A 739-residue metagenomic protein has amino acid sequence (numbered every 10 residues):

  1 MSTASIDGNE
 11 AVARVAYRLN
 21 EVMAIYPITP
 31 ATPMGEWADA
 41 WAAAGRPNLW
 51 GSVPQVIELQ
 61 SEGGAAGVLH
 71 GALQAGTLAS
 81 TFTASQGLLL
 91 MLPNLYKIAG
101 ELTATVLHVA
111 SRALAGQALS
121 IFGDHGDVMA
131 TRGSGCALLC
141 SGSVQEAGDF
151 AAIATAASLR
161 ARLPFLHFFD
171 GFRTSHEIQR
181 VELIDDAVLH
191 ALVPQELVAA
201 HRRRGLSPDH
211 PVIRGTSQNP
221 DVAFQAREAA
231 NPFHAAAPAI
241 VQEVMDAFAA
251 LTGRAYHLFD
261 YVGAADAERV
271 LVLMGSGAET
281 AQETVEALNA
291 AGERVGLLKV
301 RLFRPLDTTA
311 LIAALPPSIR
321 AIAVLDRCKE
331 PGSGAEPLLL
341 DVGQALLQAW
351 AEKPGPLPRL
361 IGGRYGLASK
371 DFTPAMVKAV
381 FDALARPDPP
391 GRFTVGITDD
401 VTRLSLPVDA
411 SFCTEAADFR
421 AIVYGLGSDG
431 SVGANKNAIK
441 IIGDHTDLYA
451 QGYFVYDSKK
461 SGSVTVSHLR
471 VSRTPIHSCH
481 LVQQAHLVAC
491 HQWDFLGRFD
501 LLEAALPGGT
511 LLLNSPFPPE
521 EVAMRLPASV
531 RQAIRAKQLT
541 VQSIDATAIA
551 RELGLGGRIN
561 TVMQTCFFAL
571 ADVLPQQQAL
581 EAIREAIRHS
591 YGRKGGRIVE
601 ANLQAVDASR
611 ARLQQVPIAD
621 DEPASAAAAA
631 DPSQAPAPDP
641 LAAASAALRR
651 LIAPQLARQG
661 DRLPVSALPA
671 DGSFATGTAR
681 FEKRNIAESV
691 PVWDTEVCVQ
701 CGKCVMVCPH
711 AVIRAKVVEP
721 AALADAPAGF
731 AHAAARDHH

Functional and structural regions predicted by a protein language model:
M1-A130, G135, A152, P389-G391 (+4 more regions): Thiamine diphosphate
S2-S5, P305-A310, A321, L325-E336 (+3 more regions): Active-site cofactor/cluster-binding pocket
S5-A11, D246-R269, Q282, L404-D418 (+2 more regions): Glycine-/acidic-rich phosphate or pyrophosphate-binding loops and their flanking alpha/beta elements
V22-E58, L251-T252, A265-D266, V270-R301 (+2 more regions): Anionic-ligand anchoring segments at beta-strand to alpha-helix junctions in alpha/beta enzyme folds, i.e., glycine
W50, P54, F165-D260, D631: Conformationally flexible catalytic loops at phosphate/diphosphate-handling active centers
I121-G171, Q195-E196, K353-G366, A536-S543: Conserved thiamine diphosphate
M245-G396, H468-R470, A485-L487, P507-N560 (+1 more regions): Thiamine diphosphate
G592-H739: Ferredoxin-type iron-sulfur electron-transfer modules and their immediate structural context
